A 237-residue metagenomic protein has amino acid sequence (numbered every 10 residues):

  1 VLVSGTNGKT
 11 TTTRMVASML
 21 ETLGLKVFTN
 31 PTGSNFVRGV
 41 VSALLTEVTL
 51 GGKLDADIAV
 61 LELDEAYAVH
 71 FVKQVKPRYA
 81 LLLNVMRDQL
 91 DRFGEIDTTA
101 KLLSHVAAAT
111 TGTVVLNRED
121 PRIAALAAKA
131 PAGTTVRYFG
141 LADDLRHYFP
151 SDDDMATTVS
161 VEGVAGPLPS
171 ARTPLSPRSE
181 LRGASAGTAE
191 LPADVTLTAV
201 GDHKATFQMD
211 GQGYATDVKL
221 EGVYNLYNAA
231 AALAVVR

Functional and structural regions predicted by a protein language model:
V1-G33: Walker A (P-loop) phosphate-binding motif
V16, L20, V40-L44, A229-V236: Buried hydrophobic packing segments
G33-G39: AAA+/P-loop NTPase substrate/partner-engagement loops
V37, A100-K101, L226-A229: Amphipathic alpha-helical transducer elements in NTP-driven molecular machines
G39-G52, E65: Conserved phosphate-binding catalytic cores of ATP/NTP-utilizing and phosphoryl-transfer enzymes
G52-T157, G163, G187, K219: Flexible active-site lid/hinge loop adjacent to a nucleotide/diphosphate and Mg2+-phosphate binding pocket
G133-R237: Adenine nucleotide phosphate-binding catalytic loops in nucleotide-utilizing enzymes
